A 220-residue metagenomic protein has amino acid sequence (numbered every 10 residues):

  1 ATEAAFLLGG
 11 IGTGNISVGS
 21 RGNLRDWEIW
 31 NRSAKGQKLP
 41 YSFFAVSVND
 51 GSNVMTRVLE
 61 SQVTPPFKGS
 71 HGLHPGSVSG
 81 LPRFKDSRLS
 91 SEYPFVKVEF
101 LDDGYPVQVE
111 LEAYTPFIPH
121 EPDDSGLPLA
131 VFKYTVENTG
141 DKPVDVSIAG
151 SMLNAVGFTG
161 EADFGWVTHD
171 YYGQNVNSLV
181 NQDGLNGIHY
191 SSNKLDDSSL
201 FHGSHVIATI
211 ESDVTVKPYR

Functional and structural regions predicted by a protein language model:
A1-V63, S192: Beta-strand-rich N-terminal accessory domains
L8, L39-Y41, S91-Y93, S125-L129 (+1 more regions): Short, solvent-exposed loop/turn segments at the edges of secondary structure
G14, V96, V109, A130-F132 (+1 more regions): Hydrophobic residues positioned within well-ordered beta-strands of beta-sheet architectures
G19-G22, E60-P66, E112-F117, H205-T215: A short, sequence-level motif marking secondary-structure junctions
L39-Q62, S70-G76, L81-K85, I207 (+1 more regions): Carboxylate/His-rich catalytic cores and anion/metal-binding grooves
N49, E99-L101, E112-Y114, S191 (+1 more regions): A structural detector for beta-sheet-dominated domains
T64-L129: Extended, loop-rich substrate-binding clefts of extracytoplasmic carbohydrate-active enzymes
P116-R220: Polysaccharide-binding surfaces and accessory modules of carbohydrate-active proteins
